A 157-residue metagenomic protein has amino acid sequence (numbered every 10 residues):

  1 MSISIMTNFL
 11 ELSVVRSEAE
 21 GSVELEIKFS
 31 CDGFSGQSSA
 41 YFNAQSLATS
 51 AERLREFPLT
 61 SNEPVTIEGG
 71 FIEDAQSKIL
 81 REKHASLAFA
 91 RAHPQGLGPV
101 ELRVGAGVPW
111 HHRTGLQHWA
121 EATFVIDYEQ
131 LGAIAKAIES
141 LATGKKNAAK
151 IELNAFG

Functional and structural regions predicted by a protein language model:
M1-I5: Short, Lys/Arg-enriched N-terminal segments with co-localized hydrophobic residues within the first ~10-30 amino acids
N8-Q37: The feature marks the first
R16-E20, S35-A48, W119-G132, G157: Short, low-complexity cationic-aromatic patches
A19-E24, H84-T114: Intrinsic, low-complexity N-terminal interaction/targeting segments
G21-I27, A40, E63-I67, F71 (+1 more regions): One face of beta-strands
S35-L80: Short, well-structured hydrophobic secondary-structure segments
L47-L54, L102, L131-I138: Short, structured motif recognition centered on aromatic/hydrophobic residues
G107-G157: Mixed-charge, glycine-accented linear interaction segment located at domain edges/termini
